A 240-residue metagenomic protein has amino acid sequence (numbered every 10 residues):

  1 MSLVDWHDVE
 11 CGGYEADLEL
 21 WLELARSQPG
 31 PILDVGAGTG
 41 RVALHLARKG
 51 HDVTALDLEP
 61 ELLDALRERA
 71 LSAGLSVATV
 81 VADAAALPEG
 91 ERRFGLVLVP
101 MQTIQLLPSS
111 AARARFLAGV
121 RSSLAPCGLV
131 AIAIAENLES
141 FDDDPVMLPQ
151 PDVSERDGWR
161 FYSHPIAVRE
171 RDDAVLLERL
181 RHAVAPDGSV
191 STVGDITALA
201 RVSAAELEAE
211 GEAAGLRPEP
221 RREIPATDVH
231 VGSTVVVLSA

Functional and structural regions predicted by a protein language model:
M1-G30: Conserved class I S-adenosyl-L-methionine
T39-H51: Conserved SAM-binding loop of SAM-dependent methyltransferases across substrates and taxa, primarily the Class I
E59-E61: Conserved SAM/SAH-binding beta-strand->alpha-helix loop
L66-R67: Conserved SAM-binding loop
A73-A86: Conserved SAM-binding strand-loop segment of SAM-dependent methyltransferases
P88-L96: A short acidic, Gly/Pro-enriched loop at the edge of an enzyme's catalytic core that lines a small-molecule cofactor
A114-P126: A short glycine-rich, Lys/Arg-flanked "PGG" loop and its adjoining helix->strand segment in the class I
A131-A205: SAM-dependent methyltransferase
